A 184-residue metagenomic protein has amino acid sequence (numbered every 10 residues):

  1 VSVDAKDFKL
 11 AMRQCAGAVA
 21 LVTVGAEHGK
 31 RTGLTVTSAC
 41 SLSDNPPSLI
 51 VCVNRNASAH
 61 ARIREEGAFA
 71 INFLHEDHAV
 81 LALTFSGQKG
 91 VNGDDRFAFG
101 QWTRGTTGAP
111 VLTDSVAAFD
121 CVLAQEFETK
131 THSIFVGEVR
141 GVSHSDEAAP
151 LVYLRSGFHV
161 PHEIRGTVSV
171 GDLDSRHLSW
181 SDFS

Functional and structural regions predicted by a protein language model:
V1-S184: Basic, polyanion-binding surface patches
